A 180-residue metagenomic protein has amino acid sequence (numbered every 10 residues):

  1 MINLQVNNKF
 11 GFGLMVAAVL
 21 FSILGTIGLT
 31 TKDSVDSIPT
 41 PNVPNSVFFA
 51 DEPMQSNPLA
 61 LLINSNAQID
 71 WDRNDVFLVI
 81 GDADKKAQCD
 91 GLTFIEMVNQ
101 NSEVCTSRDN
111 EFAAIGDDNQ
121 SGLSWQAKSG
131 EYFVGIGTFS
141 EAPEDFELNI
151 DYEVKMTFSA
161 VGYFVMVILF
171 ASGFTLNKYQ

Functional and structural regions predicted by a protein language model:
I2-Q180: Acidic, Ser/Thr/Pro
